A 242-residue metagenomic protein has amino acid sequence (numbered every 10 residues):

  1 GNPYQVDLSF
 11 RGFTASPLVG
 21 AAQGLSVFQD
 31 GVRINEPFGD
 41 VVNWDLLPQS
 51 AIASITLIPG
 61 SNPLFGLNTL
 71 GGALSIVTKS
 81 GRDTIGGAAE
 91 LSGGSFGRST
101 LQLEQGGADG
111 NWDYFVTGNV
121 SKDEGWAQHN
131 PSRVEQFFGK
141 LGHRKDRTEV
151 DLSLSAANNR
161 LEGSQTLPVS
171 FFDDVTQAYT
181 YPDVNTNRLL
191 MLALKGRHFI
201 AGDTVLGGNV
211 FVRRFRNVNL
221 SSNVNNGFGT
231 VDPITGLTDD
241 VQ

Functional and structural regions predicted by a protein language model:
G1-V32, E36: Extracytoplasmic beta-strand/coil segments of soluble accessory domains associated with Gram-negative outer-membrane
D7, S54, A73, G86-A88 (+4 more regions): Membrane-embedded beta-strand positions in outer-membrane beta-barrel channels/transporters
I34-E36, D45-E90: A beta-strand signature from Gram-negative outer-membrane beta-barrel systems, especially the internal plug domain
V42, S61, F65, E90-S92 (+3 more regions): Outer-membrane beta-barrel domain signature
L57-I58, I85-A88, V120-E124, V134 (+3 more regions): Extracytoplasmic loops and strand-loop junctions of Gram-negative outer membrane beta-barrel proteins
G93-K122, A127-S164, P182-V205: Transmembrane beta-barrel wall of Gram-negative outer-membrane proteins
S132-Q136, A157, Q165-T176, N223-P233 (+1 more regions): Flexible, surface-exposed loop regions and adjacent strand-edge segments of Gram-negative outer-membrane beta-barrel
R188-L189, F199-Q242: Replace "related TpsB outer-membrane translocases also match" with "some related outer-membrane beta-barrels such as
